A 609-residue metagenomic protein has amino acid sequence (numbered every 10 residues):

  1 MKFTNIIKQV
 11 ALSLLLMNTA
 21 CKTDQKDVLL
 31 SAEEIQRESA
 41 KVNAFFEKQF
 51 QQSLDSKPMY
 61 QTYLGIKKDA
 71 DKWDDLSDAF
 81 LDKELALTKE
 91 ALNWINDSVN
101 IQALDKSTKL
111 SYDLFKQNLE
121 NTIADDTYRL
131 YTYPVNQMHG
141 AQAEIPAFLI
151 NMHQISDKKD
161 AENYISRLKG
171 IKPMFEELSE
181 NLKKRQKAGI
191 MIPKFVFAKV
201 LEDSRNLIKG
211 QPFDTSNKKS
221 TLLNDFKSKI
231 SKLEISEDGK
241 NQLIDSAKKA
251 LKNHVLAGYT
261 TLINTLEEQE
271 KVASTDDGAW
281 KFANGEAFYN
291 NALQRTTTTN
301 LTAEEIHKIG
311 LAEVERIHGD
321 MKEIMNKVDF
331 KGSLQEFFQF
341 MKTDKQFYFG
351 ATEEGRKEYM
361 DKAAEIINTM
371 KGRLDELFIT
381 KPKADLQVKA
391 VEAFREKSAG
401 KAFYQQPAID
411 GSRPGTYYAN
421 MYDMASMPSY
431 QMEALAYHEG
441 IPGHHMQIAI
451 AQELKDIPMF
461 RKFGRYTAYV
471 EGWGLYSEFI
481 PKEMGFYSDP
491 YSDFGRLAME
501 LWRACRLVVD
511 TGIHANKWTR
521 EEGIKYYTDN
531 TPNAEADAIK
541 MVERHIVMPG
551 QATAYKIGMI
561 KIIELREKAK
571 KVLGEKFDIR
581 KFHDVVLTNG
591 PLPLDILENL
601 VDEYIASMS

Functional and structural regions predicted by a protein language model:
K2-L12: Sec-dependent signal peptide recognition, specifically the positively charged N-region followed immediately by
S13-L14, G443: Intrinsically disordered, low-complexity segments enriched in polar/charged small residues
M17-A20: C-terminal motif of bacterial Sec signal peptides marking the signal peptidase cleavage site
K22-S609: N-terminal maturation segment of proteins
